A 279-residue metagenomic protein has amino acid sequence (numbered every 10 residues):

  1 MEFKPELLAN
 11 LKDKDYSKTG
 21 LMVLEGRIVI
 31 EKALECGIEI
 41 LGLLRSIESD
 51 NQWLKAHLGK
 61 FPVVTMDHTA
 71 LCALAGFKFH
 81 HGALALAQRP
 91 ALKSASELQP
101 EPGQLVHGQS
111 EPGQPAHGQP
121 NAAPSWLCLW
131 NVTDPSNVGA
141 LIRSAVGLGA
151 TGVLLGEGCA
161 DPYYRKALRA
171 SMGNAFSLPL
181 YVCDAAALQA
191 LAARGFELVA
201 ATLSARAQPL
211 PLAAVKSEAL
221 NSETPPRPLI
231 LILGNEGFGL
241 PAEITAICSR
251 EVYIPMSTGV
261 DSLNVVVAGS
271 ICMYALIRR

Functional and structural regions predicted by a protein language model:
M1-D50, C159-A160: Boundary-proximal intrinsically disordered activation/regulatory segments immediately upstream of a helical core
G26, T133-L141, L263-A268: Amphipathic alpha-helical repeat scaffolds
V63-L86: Glycine/small-residue-rich loop that forms an oxyanion/phosphate-binding "nest" at active or ligand-binding sites
A85, S144-L148, C159-G173, A242-R279: Structured adenosyl-cofactor binding patch, chiefly the S-adenosyl-L-methionine
K93-A123, A213-T224: Intrinsically disordered, low-complexity terminal tails and inter-domain linkers enriched for S/T/G/P/D/E
G103, G108, G113, G118-A205: RNA substrate-binding interface of SAM-dependent RNA methyltransferases
A200-V260, N264: Active-site/ligand-binding-proximal alpha/beta "capping" segment
